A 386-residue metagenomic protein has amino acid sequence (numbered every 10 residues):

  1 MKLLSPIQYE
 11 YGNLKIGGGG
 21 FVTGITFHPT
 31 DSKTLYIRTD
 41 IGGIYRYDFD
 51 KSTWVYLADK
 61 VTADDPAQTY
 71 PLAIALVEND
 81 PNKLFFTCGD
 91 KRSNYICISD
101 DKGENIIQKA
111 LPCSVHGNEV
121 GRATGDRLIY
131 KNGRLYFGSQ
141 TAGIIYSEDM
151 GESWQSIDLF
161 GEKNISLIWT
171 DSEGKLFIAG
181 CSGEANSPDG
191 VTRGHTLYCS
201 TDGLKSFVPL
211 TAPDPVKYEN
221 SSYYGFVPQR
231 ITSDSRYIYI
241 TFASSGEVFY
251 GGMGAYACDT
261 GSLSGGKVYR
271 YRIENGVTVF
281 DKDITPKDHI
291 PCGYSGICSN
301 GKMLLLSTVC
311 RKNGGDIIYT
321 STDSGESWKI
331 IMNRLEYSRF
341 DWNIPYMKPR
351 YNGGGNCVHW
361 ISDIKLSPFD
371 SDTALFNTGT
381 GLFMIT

Functional and structural regions predicted by a protein language model:
M1-T386: Extracellular glycan-interacting surfaces
